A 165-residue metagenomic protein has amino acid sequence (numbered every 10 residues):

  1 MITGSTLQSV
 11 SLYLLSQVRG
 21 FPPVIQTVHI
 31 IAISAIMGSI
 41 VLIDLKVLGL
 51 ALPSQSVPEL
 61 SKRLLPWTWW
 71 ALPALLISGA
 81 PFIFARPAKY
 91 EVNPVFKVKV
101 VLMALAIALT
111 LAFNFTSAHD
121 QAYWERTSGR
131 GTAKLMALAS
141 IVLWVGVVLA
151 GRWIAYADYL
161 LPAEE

Functional and structural regions predicted by a protein language model:
M1-E165: Polytopic transmembrane helical bundles with strong interfacial aromatic enrichment
